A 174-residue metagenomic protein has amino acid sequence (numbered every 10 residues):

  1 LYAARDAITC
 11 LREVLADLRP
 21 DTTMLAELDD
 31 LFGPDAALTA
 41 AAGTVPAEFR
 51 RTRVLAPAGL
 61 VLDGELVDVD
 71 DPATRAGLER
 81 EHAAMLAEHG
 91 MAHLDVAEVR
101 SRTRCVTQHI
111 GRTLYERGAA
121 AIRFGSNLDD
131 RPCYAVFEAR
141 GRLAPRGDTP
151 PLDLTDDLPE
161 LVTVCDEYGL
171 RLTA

Functional and structural regions predicted by a protein language model:
L1-L25, T113: Extended catalytic/binding region for NAD+/ADP-ribose chemistry, centered on the ART fold
T23-A174: Active-site and NAD+-binding cores of ADP-ribose-processing enzymes
